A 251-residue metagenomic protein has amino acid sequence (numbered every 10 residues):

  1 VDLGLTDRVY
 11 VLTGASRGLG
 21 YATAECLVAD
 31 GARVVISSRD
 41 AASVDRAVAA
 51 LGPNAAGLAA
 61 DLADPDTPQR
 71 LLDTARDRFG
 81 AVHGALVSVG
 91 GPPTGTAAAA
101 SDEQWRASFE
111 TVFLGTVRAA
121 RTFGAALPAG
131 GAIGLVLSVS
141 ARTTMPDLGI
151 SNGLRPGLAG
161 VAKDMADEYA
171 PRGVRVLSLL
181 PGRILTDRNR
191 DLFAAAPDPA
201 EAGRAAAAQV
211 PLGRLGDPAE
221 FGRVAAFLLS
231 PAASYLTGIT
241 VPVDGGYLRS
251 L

Functional and structural regions predicted by a protein language model:
V9, S16-G18: Conserved glycine-rich cofactor-binding loop
T96-A97, S101-F109, A206: Substrate-binding pocket helix/loop in short-chain dehydrogenase/reductase
A125, D167-E168, S234: Alpha-helical segment proximal to the catalytic Tyr-Lys
G134-L158, A162-P171, R183-I184: Catalytic loop of short-chain dehydrogenase/reductase
T143, A226, T237-L251: Short C-terminal tail/terminal secondary-structure segment of NAD(P)H-dependent dehydrogenase/reductase domains
A170, R175, L236-G238: Short, small/polar-rich loop/turn modules that mediate ligand/substrate recognition or access, typified
P171, R183-Q209, E220, S250: A glycine/serine/threonine-rich, flexible loop-to-helix segment that serves as the NAD(P) cofactor-binding "lid"
